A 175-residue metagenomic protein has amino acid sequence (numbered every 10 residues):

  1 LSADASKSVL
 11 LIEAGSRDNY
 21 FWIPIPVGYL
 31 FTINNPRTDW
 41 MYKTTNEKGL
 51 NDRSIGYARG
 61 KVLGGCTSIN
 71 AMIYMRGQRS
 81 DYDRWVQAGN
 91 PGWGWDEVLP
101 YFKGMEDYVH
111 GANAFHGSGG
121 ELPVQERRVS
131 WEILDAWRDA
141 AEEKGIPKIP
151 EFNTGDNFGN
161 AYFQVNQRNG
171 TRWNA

Functional and structural regions predicted by a protein language model:
L1-K103: N-terminal glycine-rich phosphate/pyrophosphate-binding loop and immediately adjacent elements
V86-A175: Conserved redox-cofactor binding core of oxidoreductases
